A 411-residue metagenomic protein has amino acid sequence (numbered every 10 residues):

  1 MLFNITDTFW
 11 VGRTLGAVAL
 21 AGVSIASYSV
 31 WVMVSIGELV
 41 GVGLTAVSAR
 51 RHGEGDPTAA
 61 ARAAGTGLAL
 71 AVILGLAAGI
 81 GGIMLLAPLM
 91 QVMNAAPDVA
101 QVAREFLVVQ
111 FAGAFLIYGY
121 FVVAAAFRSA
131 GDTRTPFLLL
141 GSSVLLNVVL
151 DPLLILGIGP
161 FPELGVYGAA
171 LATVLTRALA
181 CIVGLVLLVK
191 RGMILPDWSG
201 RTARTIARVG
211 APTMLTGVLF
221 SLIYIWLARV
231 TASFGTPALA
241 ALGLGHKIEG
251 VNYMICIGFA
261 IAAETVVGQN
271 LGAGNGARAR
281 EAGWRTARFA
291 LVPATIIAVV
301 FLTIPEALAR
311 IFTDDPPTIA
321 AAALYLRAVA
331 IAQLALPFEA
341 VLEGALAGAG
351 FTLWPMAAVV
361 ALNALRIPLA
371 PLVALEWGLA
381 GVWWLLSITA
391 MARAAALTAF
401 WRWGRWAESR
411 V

Functional and structural regions predicted by a protein language model:
M1, S35, G75, G79 (+10 more regions): Residue-level hotspots within the lipid-embedded alpha helices of multi-pass solute transporters
M1-A21, M90-P97, L153-L164, V218-V251 (+2 more regions): Helix-terminus/linker motif at the lipid-water interface of multi-pass membrane proteins
M1-D7, V109, S143, T176-A180 (+3 more regions): Transmembrane helical elements of multi-pass membrane transporters/channels
F9, R13, A46, R50 (+15 more regions): Transmembrane alpha-helix boundary and packing residues in multipass membrane permease domains and related
L15-Y28, A103-L107, A170, T236-V251 (+2 more regions): Small-residue hotspots at the loop-to-helix junctions and early N-terminal turns of transmembrane alpha-helices
L20-I80, I117-P136, A241-I304, L336-A358: Small-residue-rich hydrophobic transmembrane alpha-helices
G41, V109-S129, P136-V144, A169-I182 (+4 more regions): Short runs within selected transmembrane alpha-helices of multi-pass transporters and secretion channels
S48-F115, L146-V149, L153, F161-A211 (+2 more regions): Short alpha-helical transmembrane segments in multi-pass integral membrane proteins
